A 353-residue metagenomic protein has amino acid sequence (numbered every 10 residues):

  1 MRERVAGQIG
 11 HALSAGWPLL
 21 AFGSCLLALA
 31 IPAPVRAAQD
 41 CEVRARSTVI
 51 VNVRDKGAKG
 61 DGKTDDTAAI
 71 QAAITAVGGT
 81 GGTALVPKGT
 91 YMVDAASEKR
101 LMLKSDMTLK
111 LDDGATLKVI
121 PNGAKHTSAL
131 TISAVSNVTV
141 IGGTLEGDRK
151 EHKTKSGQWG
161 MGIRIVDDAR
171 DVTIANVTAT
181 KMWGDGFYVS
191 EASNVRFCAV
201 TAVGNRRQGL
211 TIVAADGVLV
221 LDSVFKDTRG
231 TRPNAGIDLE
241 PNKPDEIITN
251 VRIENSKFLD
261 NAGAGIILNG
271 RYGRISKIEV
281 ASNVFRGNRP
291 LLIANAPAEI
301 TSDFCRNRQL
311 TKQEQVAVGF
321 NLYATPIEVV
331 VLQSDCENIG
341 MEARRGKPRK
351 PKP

Functional and structural regions predicted by a protein language model:
M1-S14: N-terminal secretory signal peptides that target proteins for export/translocation
W17-A30: Bacterial N-terminal signal peptides
A33-R36: Sec/Tat signal peptide C-region and signal peptidase I cleavage site
V53-P87: Acidic Gly/Asp/Thr-rich repetitive segments characteristic of extracellular carbohydrate-active and adhesion proteins
I70-G79, M92-K110, L117-I141, R149-D171 (+2 more regions): Extracellular beta-strand-rich solenoid/capping regions of secreted or surface-exposed proteins that bind or remodel
L85, M92, M102, K110 (+16 more regions): Extracellular beta-strand solenoid repeats
A95-E98, V119-S128, R149-K155, W183-S190 (+7 more regions): Short glycine/acidic-rich loop motifs that flank beta-strands on beta-rich extracellular proteins
D112-A115, S136-G147, R170-K181, S193-Q208 (+5 more regions): Right-handed parallel beta-helix
